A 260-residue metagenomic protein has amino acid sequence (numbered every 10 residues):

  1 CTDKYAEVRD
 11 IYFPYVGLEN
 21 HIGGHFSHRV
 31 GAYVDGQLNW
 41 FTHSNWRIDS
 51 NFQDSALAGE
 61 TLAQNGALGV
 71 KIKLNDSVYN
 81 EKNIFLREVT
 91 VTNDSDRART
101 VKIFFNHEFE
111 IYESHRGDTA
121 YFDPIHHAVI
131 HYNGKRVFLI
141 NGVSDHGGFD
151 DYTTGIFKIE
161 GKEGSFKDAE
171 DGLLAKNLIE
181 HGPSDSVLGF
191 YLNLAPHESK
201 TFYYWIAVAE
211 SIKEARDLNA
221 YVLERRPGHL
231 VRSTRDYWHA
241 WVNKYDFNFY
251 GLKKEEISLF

Functional and structural regions predicted by a protein language model:
C1-G66, N133, F138-K167, R232-S258: An extended acidic
F13-G17, N45-W46, F85-E88, S186-N193: Short alpha-helical segments and helix-capping/turn motifs at coil-helix boundaries
I22, Q53-S55, G66, Y79-N83 (+3 more regions): Solvent-exposed loop and beta-edge segments used for protein-protein assembly and interaction
Y33-D35, F104-E108, W205-A209: Predominantly extracellular/luminal cell-surface or secreted proteins
D49, L62-Q64, L68-L173, S186-L188 (+2 more regions): Polysaccharide-binding surfaces and accessory modules of carbohydrate-active proteins
S50, R99-V101, L192-S211: Short Pro-Gly-centered flexible turn/kink motifs
L174-L194: Short acidic, Pro/Gly- and aromatic-enriched capping/linker segments at domain boundaries
P183-D185, G189, S199, E255-L259: Generic recognition of stable, solvent-exposed alpha-helical segments in well-folded globular domains
